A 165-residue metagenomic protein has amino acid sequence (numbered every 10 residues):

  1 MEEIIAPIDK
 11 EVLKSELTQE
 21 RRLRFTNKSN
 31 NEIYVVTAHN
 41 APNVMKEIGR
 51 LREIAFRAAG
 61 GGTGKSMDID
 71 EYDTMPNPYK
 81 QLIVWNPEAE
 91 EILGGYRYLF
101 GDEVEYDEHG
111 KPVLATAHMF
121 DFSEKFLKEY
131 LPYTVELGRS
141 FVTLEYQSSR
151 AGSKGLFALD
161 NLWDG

Functional and structural regions predicted by a protein language model:
E2-H39: Conserved N-terminal entry element of GNAT/NAT acetyltransferase domains
R24, D73-M75, K128: Sterically constrained small-residue positions within well-ordered secondary structures of folded domains
F25-D70, Q81-G94: Short amphipathic alpha-helix that is part of the acyltransferase structural core
V44, G61, I83-W85, E90-H118 (+1 more regions): Glycine- and small hydrophobic-enriched segments that form the cores of compact globular domains
M67, E103-G165: Acyl-donor binding region in acyl/amide transferases
Y72-I83, Y106: A short helix-loop-beta-strand connector motif used in the catalytic cores of GNAT acetyltransferases and, in some
N77-Y79, E88, I92-L93, Y130-P132 (+1 more regions): Short, well-ordered loop/turn elements at secondary-structure boundaries
